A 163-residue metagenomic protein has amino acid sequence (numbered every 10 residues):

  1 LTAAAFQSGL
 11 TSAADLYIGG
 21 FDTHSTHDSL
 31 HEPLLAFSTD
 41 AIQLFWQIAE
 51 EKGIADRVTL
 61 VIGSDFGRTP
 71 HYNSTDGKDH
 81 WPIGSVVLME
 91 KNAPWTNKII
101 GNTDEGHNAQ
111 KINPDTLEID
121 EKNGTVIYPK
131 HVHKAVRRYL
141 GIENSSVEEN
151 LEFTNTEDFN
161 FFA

Functional and structural regions predicted by a protein language model:
L1-K52: Anion-binding catalytic surfaces of enzymes that hydrolyze or transfer phosphate/sulfate esters
F6-L10, G53-A55, K78-P82, A93: Extracellular/periplasmic catalytic domains that process cell-envelope and extracellular macromolecules
S12-Y17, T59-I62, S85-L88: Structural recognition of the beta-strand scaffold that forms the well-ordered cores of secreted hydrolase catalytic
G20-T23, F66-T69, A93-W95: Solvent-exposed loop/turn segments at secondary-structure junctions within structured extracellular/periplasmic domains
I42, W46-T75, H80: Metal-dependent active-site segment of extracytoplasmic phospho-/sulfohydrolases and closely related
Q47-A55, T103-A163: Membrane-interface soluble catalytic domains
D65, V86, V136: Hydrophobic, well-ordered secondary-structure elements that form the walls of internal hydrophobic environments
P70-E90, W95-A109: Active-site histidine-anchored catalytic micro-motif
